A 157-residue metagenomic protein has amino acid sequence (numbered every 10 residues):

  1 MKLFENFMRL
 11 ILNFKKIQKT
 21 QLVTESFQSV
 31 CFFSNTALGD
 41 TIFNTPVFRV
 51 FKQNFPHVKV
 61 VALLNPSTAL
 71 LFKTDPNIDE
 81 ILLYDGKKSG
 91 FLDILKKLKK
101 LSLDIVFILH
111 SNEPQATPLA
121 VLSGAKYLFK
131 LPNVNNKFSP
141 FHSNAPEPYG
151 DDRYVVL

Functional and structural regions predicted by a protein language model:
M1-L157: Catalytic machinery of carbohydrate-active enzymes, primarily nucleotide-sugar-dependent glycosyltransferases
